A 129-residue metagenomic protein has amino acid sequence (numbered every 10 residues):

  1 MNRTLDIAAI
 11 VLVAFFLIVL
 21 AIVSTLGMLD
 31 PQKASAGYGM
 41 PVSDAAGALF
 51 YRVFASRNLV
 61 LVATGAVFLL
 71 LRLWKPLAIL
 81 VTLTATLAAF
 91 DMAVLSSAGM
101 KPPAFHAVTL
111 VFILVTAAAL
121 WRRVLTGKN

Functional and structural regions predicted by a protein language model:
M1-V19: Cytosolic juxtamembrane helix and N-cap/initiation of the first transmembrane helix
V13-F16, R57-A63, L110-I113: Core segments of transmembrane alpha-helices that mediate helix-helix packing or line hydrophobic substrate/ligand
V19-Y51, A55: Hydrophobic transmembrane helix segments
S24-T25, G65-V67, M92-A93: Alpha-helical transmembrane segments of multipass membrane proteins
A46-L69, L83-T86: Core segments of alpha-helical transmembrane spans in multipass integral membrane proteins
N58, A78-M92, V111-A117: Hydrophobic alpha-helical membrane segments
L71, I79, F90-H106: Membrane-helix boundary connector in multi-pass membrane proteins
I113-N129: Membrane-water interface at the C-terminal end of transmembrane alpha helices
